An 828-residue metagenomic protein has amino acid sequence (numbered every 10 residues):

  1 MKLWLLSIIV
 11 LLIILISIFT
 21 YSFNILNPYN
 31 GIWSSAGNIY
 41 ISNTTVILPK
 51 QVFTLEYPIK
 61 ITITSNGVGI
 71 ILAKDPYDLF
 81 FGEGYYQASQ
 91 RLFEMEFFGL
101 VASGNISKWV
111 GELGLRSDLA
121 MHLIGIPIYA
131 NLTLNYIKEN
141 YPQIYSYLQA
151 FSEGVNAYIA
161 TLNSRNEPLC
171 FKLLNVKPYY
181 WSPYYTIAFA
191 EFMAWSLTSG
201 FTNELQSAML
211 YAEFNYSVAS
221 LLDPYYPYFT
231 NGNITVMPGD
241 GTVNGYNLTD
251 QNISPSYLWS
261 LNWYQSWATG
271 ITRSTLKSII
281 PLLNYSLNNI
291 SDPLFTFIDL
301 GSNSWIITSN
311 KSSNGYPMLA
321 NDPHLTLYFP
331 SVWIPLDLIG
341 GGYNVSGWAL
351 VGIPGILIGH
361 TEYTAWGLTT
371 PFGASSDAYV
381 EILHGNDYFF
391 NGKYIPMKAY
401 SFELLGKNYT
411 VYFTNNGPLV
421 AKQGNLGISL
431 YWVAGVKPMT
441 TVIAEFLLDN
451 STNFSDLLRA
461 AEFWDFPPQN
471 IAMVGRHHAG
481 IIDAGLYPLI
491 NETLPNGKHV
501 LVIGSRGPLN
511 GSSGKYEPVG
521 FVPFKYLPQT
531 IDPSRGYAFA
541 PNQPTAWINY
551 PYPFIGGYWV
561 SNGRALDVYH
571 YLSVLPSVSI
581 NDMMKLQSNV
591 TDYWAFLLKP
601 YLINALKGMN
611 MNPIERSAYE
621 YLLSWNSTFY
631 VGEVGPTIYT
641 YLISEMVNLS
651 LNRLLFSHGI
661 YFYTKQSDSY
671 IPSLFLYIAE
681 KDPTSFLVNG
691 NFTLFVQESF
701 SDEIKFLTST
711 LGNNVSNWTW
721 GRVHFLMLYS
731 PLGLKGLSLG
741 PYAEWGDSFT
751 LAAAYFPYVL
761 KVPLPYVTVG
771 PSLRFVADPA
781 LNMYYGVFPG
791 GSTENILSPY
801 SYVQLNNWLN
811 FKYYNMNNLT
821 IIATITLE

Functional and structural regions predicted by a protein language model:
M1-N24, T826-E828: Secretory targeting signatures
S7, I18-P317, P323: Substrate-recognition/specificity elements adjacent to catalytic centers across diverse enzyme folds
Y29-G31, Y550-R616, V696-E828: Terminal end segments
N43, N105, N131, N215 (+20 more regions): N-linked glycosylation sites
R116, P127-A130, Y147, A434 (+3 more regions): Proteins synthesized as precursors that undergo proteolytic processing into mature forms
V345-L350, G359-T364, L368-P508: Glycine- and hydrophobic-rich flexible loops that cap the catalytic core of alpha/beta enzyme folds
P467-L575, I643, V647, N652: Hydrophobic alpha-helical segments
I643-G721: Charged, long alpha-helical assembly modules
